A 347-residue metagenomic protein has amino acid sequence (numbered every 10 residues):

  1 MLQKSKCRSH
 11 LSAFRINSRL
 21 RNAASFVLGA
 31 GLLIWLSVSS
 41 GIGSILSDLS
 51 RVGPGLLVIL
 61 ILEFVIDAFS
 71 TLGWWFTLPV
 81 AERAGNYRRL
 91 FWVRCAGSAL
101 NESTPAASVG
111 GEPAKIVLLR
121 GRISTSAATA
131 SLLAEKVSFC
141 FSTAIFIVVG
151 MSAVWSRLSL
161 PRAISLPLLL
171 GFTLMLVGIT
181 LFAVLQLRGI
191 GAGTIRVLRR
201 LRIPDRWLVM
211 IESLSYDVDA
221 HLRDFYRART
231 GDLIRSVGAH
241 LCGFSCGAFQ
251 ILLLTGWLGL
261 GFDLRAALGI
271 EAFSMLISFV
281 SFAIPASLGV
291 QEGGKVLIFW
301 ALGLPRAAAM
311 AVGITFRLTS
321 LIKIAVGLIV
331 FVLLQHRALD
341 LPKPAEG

Functional and structural regions predicted by a protein language model:
M1-C95, A153, L160-F279, M310-I314 (+1 more regions): Predominantly cytoplasmic-facing regulatory/coupling regions of multi-pass membrane proteins
P79, F91-R122, E212-D219: Extended non-transmembrane interhelical loops and adjacent amphipathic helices of multipass membrane proteins
R88-W92, A106-A107, G111, R122-V137 (+1 more regions): Membrane-interface alpha-helices at helix entry/exit sites of multi-pass transporters
A99-A106, G256, A272-E292: Transmembrane alpha-helix interface/packing and boundary motifs in multi-pass membrane proteins, characterized by
A107-G121, V149, I284-A301, V330: Re-entrant/interfacial helical elements at transmembrane boundaries that shape and gate the permeation pathway
L133-A153: Hydrophobic alpha-helical transmembrane segments of ABC transporter permease domains
I211-S215, S281-S287, Q291-F316: Hydrophobic alpha-helical transmembrane segments in multi-pass integral membrane proteins
